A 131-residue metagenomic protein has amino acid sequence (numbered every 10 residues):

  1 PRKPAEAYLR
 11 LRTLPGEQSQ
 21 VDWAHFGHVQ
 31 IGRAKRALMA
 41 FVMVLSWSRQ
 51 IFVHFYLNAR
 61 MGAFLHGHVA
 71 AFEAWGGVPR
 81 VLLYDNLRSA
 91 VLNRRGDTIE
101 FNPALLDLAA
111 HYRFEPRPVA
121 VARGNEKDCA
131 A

Functional and structural regions predicted by a protein language model:
P1-I51, A59-A63, G67: Mobile-element integrase/transposase regions, centering on the N-terminal DNA-binding/Zn-coordinating module
R49-H54, A90: Short small-residue beta-strand/loop micro-motif enriched in glycine and branched aliphatics
V53-V81: Active-site beta-loop-alpha junctions of metal-dependent nucleic acid enzymes, especially the RNase H-like/DDE
F55-Y56, N93-T98: Short, solvent-exposed loop/turn segments at secondary-structure boundaries
R80-Y84, S89: Substrate-binding beta-hairpin/strand module that engages nucleic acids
Y84-D85, R95-G96, F114-A131: RNase H-like two-metal-ion nuclease catalytic core shared by retroviral integrases and related mobile-element nucleases
T98-P116: Two-metal-ion acidic nuclease core segments, chiefly of the RNase H-like superfamily
